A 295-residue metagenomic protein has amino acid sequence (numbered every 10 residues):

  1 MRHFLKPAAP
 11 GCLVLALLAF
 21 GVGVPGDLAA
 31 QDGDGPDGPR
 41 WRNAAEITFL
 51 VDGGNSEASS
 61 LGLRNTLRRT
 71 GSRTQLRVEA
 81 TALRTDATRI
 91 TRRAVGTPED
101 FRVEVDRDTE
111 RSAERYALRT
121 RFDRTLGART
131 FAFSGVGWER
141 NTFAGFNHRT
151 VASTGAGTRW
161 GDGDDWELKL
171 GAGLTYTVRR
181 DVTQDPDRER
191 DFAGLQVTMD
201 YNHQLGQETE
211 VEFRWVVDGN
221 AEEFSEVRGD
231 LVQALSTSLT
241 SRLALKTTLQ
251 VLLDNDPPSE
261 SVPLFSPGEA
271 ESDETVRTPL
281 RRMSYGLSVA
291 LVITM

Functional and structural regions predicted by a protein language model:
P36-V51, T74-V78: Transmembrane beta-strand segments of Gram-negative outer membrane beta-barrel proteins
I47-V51, N65, V78-R84, S134-W138 (+5 more regions): Transmembrane beta-barrel strands of outer-membrane/channel proteins
F49-V51, L67-G71, R124, W138 (+6 more regions): Residue-level signature of outer-membrane beta-barrel architecture
G54-E57, D108-E114, F143-R149, D162 (+3 more regions): Replace "Gram-negative outer membrane beta-barrel proteins" with "bacterial and organellar outer membrane beta-barrel
E57-S60, R89-V95, G145-V151, D181-R188 (+2 more regions): Outer-membrane beta-barrel translocator domains and adjoining extracellular loop/strand segments of Gram-negative
R73-R77, R129-A132, D164-L168, L205-V211 (+1 more regions): Repeated loop/turn-to-beta-strand initiation elements of outer-membrane beta-barrel proteins
I90-T109, P257-R277: Solvent-exposed loop segments that connect transmembrane elements
R281-M295: Outer-membrane beta-barrel "beta-signal"
